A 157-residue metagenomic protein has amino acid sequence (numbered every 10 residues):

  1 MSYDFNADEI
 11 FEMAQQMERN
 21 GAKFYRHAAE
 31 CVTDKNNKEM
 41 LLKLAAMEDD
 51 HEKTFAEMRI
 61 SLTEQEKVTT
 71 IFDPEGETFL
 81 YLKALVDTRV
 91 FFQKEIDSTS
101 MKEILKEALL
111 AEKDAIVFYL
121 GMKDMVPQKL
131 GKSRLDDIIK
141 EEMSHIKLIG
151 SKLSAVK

Functional and structural regions predicted by a protein language model:
M1-K157: Non-heme di-metal
